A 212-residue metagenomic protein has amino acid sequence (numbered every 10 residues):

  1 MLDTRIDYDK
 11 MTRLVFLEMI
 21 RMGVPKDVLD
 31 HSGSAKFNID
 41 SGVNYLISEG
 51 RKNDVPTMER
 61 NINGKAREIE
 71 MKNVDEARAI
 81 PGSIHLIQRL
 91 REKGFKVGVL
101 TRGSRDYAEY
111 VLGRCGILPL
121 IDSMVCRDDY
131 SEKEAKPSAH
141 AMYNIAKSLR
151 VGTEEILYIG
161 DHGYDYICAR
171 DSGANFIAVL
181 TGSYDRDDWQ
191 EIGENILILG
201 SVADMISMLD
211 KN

Functional and structural regions predicted by a protein language model:
M1-L2, D106, D165-Y166: Short, active-site-adjacent cap segments at secondary-structure transitions
M1-P81, H85-K93: N-terminal helical cap/lid subdomain that shapes the substrate entry/recognition surface in HAD-like hydrolases
D3, V99-L100, G160, L180: Small/polar loops that bind or transfer phosphate-bearing groups
N73-R78, R102, K133-E134, A178: Short, flexible loop segments at the rims of nucleotide/cofactor-binding pockets, characterized by
R78-G82, G103, D161, G200: Short beta->alpha linker loops
S83-C115, V125: Substrate-recognition element of Asp-dependent hydrolases with the DxDx(T/V) motif
Q88, V111-N212: Asp-based, Mg2+/Mn2+-dependent phosphohydrolase catalytic module
